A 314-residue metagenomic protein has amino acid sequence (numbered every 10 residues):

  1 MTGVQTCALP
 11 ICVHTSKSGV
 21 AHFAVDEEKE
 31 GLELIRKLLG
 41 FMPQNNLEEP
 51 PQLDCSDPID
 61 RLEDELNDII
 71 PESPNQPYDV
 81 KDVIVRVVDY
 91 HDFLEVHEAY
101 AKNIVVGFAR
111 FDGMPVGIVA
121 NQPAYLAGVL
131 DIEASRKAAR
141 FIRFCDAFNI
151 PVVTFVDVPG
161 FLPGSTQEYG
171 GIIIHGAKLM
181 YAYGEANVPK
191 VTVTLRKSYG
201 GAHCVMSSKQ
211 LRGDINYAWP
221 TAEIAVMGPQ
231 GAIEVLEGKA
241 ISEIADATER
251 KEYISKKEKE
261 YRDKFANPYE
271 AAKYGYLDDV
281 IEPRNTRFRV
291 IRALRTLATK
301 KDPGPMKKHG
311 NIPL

Functional and structural regions predicted by a protein language model:
M1-C7: Single conserved hydrophobic/aromatic residue that forms the stacking wall/gate of nucleotide- or nucleobase-binding
A8-L314: Ligand-binding clefts of soluble mixed alpha/beta catalytic domains
